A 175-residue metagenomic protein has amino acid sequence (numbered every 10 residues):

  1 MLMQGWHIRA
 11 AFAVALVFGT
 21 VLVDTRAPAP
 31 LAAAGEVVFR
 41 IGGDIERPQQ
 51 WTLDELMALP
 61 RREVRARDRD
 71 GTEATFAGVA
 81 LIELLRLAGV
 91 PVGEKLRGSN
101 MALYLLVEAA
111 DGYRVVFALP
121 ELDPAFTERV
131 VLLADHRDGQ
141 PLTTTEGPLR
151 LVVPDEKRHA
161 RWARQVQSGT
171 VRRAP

Functional and structural regions predicted by a protein language model:
L2-V14: Bacterial N-terminal signal peptides that target proteins for export
A11-D24: Bacterial N-terminal signal peptides
V23-D24, P28-P175: N-terminal intrinsically disordered, low-complexity segments enriched in P/E/S/T
